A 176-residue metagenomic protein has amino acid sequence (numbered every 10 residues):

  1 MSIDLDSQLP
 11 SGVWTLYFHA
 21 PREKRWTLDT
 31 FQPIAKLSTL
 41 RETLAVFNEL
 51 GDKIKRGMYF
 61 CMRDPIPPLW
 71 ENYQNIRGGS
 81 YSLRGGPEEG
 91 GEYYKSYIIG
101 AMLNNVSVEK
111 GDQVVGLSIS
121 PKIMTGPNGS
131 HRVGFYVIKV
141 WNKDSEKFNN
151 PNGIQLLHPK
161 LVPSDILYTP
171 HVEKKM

Functional and structural regions predicted by a protein language model:
M1-I3, S11-V13, D29, D52 (+1 more regions): Conserved NAD+-utilizing ADP-ribose enzyme module
S7-A35: Glycine-rich loop/turn
F18-A20, S38-R41, F47, G85-P87 (+2 more regions): Residues that form ligand- and interface-recognition hot spots within folded domains
L28-K53, L83: Extended catalytic/binding region for NAD+/ADP-ribose chemistry, centered on the ART fold
